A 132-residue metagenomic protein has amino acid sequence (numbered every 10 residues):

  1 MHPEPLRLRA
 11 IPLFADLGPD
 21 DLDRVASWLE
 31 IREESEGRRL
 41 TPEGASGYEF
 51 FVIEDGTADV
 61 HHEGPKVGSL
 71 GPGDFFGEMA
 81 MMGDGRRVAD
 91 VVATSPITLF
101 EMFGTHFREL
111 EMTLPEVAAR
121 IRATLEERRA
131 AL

Functional and structural regions predicted by a protein language model:
E4, P19-R24, R86-V88, G104-L132: A small-molecule sensor/coupling module
P5-E63, L70: Regulatory nucleotide-sensing modules
E30, D84-D90, P96-L99: Helix-loop-beta junctions that constitute the ligand-sensing/allosteric loops of cytosolic regulatory sensor domains
E54, G64, G83-G85, A93: Short loop/turn positions at the edges of beta-strands in beta-sheet-rich folds
V60-H61, E78-M79, A89-A93, E109-L110: Short beta-strand His + acidic residue motifs that chelate non-heme Fe in jelly-roll/DSBH and cupin folds
G64-E78: Short acidic-glycine-tyrosine-enriched beta hairpin
